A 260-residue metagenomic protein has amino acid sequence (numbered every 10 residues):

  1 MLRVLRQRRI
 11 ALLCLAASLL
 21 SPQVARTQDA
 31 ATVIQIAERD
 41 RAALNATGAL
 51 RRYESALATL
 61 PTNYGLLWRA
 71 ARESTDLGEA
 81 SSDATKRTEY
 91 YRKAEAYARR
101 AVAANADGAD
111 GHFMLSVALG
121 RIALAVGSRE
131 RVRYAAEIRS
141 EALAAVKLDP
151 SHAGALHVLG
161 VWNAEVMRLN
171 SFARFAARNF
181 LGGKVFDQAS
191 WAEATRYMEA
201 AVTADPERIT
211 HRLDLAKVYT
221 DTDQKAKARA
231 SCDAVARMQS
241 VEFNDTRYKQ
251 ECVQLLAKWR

Functional and structural regions predicted by a protein language model:
M1-L13, S21: Bacterial N-terminal signal peptides that target proteins for export
S18-A25: C-terminal segment of classical bacterial N-terminal signal peptides
T27-V33, E207-I209: Generic helix N-cap/helix-start motif at coil->alpha-helix transitions
I36, D40-L50, R72-D107, G111-S151 (+2 more regions): Short coil/linker segments at helix-helix boundaries
S55-E73, G108-D110: Short, charge-rich amphipathic alpha-helical segments embedded in non-transmembrane helical bundles/solenoids
I209-R247, E251: C-terminal/domain-terminus segments
